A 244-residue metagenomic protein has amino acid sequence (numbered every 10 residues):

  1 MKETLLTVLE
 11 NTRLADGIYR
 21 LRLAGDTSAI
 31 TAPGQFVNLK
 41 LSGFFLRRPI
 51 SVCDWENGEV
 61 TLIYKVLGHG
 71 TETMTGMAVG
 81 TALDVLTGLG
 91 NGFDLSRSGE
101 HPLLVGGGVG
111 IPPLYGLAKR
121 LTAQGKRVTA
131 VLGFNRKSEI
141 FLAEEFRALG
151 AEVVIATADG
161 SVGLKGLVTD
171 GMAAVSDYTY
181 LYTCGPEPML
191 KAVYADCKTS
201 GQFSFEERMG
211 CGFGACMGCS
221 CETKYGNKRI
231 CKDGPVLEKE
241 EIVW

Functional and structural regions predicted by a protein language model:
K2-T81: Ferredoxin-reductase
E10, D54, I155-T157, F203-F205 (+1 more regions): Structural signal for conserved beta-strand scaffold positions within catalytic alpha/beta enzyme cores
F45-V52, G90-R97, C231: Short, Lys/Arg- and Gly-enriched loop/turn segments at beta-strand edges
H69-F205: FNR/FR-type flavoprotein reductase catalytic core
E206-P235: Local cysteine-cluster metal-coordination motifs and their immediate loop/turn environment, predominantly Fe-S cluster
P235-W244: Short microdomains enriched in Cys/His and/or Lys/Arg
